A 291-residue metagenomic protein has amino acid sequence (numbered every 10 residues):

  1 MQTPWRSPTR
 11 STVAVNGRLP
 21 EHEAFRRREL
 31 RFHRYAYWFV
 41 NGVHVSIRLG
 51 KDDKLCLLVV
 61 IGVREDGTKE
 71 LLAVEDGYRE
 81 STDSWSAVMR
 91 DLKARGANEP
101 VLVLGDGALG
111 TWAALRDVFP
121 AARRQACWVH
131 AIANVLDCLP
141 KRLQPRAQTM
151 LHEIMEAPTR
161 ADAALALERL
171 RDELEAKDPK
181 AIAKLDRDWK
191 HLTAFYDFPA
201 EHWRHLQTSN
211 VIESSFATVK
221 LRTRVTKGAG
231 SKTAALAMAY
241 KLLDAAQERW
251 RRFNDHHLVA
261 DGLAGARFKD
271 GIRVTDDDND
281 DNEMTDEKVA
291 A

Functional and structural regions predicted by a protein language model:
W5-P8, T12-G105, L109, A113-A114 (+2 more regions): RNase H-like nuclease fold core
T9-N16, P20, D83-R90, A94 (+9 more regions): Solvent-exposed alpha-helical segments within well-ordered globular domains of core cellular machineries
P120-C138: Inter-helix linker motif
A133-T159: Conserved phosphate-handling catalytic cores of large alpha/beta enzymes
E156-A291: Acidic/histidine-rich catalytic cores and adjacent linkers of DNA breakage/strand-transfer/modification proteins
